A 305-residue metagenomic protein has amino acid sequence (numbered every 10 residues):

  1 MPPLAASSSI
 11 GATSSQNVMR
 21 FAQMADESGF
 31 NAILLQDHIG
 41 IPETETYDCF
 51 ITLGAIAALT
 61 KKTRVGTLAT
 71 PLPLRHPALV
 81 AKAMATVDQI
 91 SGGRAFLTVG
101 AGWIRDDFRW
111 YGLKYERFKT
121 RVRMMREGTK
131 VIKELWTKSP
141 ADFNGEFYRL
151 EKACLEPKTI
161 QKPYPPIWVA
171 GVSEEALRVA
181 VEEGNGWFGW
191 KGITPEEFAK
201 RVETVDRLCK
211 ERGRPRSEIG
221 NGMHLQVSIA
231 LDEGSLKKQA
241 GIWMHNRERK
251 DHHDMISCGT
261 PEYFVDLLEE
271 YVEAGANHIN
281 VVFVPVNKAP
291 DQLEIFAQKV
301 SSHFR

Functional and structural regions predicted by a protein language model:
M1, I33-L35, R64-T67, A95-V99 (+4 more regions): Hydrophobic faces of well-ordered beta-strands that scaffold small-molecule active sites in alpha/beta enzyme cores
M1-I10, W103-R109, E146-Y164, V227-M255: N-terminal small/glycine-rich loop or linker at the start of catalytic domains across soluble metabolic enzymes
M1-L59, P165, V286: N-terminal beta1-alpha1-beta2 module of alpha/beta enzyme domains
P2-Q16, T70-P77, Q161-V172, K250-E262: Active-site mouth loops of central-metabolism enzymes
A12-A25, V80-A83, V169-V179, Q239 (+1 more regions): Short, acidic/polar
D26-E27, L53-K62, M84, D88-R94 (+3 more regions): Acidic (Asp/Glu)-rich catalytic clusters
T46-G66, M124-V131, E294-R305: Alpha-helix-loop-beta-strand connector modules within alpha/beta enzyme cores
H76-E183, A199, E203, E211-R212 (+1 more regions): Internal, glycine-rich beta/alpha segment that forms the wall or movable "lid" of small-molecule/cofactor binding
